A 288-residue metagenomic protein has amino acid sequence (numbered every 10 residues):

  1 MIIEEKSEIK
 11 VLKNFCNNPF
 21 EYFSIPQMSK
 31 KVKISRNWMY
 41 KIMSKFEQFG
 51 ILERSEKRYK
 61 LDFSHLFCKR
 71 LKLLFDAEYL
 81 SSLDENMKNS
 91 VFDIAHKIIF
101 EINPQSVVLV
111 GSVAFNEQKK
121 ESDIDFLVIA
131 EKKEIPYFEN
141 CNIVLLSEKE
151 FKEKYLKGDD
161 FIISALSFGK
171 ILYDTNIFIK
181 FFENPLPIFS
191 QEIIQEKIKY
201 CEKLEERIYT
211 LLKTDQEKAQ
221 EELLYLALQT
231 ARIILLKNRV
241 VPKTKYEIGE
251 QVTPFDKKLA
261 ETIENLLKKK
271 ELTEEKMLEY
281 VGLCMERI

Functional and structural regions predicted by a protein language model:
M1-N103, F115-K119, A130-I288: Catalytic core of pol beta-like nucleotidyltransferases
S106-V110, E121-L127: Internal, hydrophobic cores of structured domains that mediate oligomerization or house catalytic pockets within large
